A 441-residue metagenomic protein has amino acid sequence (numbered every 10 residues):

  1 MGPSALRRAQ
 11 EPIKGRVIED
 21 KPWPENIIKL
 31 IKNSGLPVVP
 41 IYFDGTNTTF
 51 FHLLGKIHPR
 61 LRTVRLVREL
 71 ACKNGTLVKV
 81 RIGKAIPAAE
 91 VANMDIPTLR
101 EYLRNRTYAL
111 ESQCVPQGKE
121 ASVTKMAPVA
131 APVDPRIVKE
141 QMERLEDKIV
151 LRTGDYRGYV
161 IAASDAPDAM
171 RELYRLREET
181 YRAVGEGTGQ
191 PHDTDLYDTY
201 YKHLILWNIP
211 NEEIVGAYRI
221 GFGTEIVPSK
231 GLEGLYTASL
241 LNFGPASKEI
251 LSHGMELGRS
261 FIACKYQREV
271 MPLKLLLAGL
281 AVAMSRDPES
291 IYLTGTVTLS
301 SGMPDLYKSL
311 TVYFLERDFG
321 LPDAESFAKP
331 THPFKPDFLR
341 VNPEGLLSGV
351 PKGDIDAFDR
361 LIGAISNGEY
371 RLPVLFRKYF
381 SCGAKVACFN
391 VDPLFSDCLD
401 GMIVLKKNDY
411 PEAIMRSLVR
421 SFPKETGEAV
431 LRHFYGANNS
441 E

Functional and structural regions predicted by a protein language model:
M1-A130, P343-G349: Non-catalytic C-terminal accessory region of glycerolipid acyltransferases and related lyso-lipid remodeling enzymes
R7-E11, N47-F51, A89-E90, I214 (+5 more regions): Short catalytic/ligand-binding loop motif for oxyanion handling, primarily in non-cytosolic enzymes, centered on
P12, T194-D198, P393-F395: A short beta-turn/loop motif at secondary-structure boundaries
I86, A162-D165, L206-P210, R219-T224 (+3 more regions): Short, flexible loop/turn elements at secondary-structure junctions
S122-P132, K139, P167, R182 (+1 more regions): Intrinsically disordered, low-complexity, positively biased terminal segments
T124-S164: Conserved N-terminal entry element of GNAT/NAT acetyltransferase domains
V150-G216, F222: Short amphipathic alpha-helix that is part of the acyltransferase structural core
T188, G223-K385, N390-D400: Acyl-donor binding region in acyl/amide transferases
